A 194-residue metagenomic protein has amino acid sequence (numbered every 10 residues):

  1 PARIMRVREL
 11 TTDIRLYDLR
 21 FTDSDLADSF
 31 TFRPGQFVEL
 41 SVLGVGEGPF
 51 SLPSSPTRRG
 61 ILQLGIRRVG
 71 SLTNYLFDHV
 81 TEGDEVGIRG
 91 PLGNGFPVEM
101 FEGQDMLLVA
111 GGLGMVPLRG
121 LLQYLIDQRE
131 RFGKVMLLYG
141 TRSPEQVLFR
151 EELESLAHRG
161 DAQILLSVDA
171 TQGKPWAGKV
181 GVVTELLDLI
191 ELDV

Functional and structural regions predicted by a protein language model:
P1-E85, T141-S143, S167-T171: Ferredoxin-reductase
V69-V194: FNR/FR-type flavoprotein reductase catalytic core
